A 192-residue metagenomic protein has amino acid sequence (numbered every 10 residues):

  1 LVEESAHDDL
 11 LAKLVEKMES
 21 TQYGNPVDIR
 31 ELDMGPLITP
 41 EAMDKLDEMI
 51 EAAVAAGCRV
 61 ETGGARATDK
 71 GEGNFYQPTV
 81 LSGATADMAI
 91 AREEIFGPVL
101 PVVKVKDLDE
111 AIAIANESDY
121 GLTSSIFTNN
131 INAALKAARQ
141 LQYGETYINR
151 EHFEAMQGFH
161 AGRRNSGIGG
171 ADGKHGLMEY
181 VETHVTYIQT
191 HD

Functional and structural regions predicted by a protein language model:
E4-D119: NAD(P)-dependent aldehyde/semialdehyde dehydrogenase
I50, T68, F75-D192: Conserved C-terminal structural/oligomerization subdomain of aldehyde/semialdehyde dehydrogenase
